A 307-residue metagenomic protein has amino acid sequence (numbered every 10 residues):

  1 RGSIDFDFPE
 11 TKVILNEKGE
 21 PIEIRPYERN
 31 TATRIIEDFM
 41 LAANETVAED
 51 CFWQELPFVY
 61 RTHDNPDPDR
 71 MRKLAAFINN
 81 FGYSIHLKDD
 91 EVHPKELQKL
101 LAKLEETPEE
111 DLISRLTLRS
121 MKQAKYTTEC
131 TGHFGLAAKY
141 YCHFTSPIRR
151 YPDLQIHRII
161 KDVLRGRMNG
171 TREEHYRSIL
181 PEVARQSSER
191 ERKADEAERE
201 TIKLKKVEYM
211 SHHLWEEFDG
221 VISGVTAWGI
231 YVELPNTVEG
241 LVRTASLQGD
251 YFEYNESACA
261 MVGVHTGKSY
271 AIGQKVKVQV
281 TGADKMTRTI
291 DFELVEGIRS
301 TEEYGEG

Functional and structural regions predicted by a protein language model:
R1-Q248, A258, G273, Q279 (+1 more regions): Electropositive polyanion-binding surfaces
G249-Y270: Surface-exposed acidic, glycine/proline-enriched linker/cap segments that occur as 15-30-residue helix-coil
